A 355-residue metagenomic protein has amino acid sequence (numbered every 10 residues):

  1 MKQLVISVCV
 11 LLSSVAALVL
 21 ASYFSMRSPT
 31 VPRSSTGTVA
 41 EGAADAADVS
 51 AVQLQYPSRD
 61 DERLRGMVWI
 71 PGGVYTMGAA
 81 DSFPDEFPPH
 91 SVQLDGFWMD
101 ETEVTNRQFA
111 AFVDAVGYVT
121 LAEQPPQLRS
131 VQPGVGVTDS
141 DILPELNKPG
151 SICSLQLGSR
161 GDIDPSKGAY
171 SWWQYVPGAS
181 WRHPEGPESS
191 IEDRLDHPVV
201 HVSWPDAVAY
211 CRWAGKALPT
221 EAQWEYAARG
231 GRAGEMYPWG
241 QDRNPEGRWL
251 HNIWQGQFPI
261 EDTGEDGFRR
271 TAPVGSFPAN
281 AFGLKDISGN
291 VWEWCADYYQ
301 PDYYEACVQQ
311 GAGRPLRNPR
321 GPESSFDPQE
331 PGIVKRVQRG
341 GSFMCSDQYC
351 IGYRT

Functional and structural regions predicted by a protein language model:
M1-L4: Positively charged n-region of N-terminal signal peptides that target proteins for export
V8-S22: Hydrophobic membrane-insertion alpha-helices, especially the h-region of bacterial N-terminal signal peptides
R27-D61: N-terminal pre-domain segments of enzymes
S34-A47, W69-I70, T76, R129-T355: Functional-site microenvironments in short loops/helix caps that host divalent-cation chemistry
Y75-D95, P187-S190: Short, conserved catalytic-motif segment at the N-terminal edge
F97, F112-L121, A214: Short capping motifs at secondary-structure boundaries
T105: Acidic-aromatic/histidine active-site loop/patch
T120-R129: A short, aromatic/hydrophobic, helix- or strand-capping loop or linear motif that either lines the entrance/gate
